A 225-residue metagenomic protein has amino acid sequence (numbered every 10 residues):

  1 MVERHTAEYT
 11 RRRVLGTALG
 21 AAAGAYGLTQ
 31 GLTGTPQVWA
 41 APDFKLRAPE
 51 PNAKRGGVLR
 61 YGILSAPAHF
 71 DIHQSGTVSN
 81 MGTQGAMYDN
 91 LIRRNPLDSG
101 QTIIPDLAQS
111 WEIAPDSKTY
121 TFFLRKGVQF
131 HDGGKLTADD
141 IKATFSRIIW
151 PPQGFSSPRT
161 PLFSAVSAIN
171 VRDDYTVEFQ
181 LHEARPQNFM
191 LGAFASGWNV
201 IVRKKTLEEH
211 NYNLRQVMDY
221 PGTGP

Functional and structural regions predicted by a protein language model:
M1-R13, A22, L32, P36-Q37: N-terminal secretory signal peptides
Q30-R60: C-terminal segment of N-terminal export signals and the immediately downstream linker at the start of the mature
F44, G62-P115, S146, T223-P225: N-terminal lobe/hinge region of extracytoplasmic solute-binding protein
G56-S65, T119-T121, E178: Short, well-ordered beta-strand elements
D71-Q74, G134, F189-A193: Short, solvent-exposed loop/turn and secondary-structure capping segments
A86, D106, L136, D140-T144 (+1 more regions): Extracytoplasmic/secreted proteins, especially bacterial periplasmic and envelope-associated proteins
S110-G154, R172, E178-E183, N188-F189: Aromatic- and charge-enriched surface segment that lines or borders ligand/interaction sites
R159-D219: Surface-exposed binding/hinge segments that line and control ligand-binding clefts or catalytic entry sites
